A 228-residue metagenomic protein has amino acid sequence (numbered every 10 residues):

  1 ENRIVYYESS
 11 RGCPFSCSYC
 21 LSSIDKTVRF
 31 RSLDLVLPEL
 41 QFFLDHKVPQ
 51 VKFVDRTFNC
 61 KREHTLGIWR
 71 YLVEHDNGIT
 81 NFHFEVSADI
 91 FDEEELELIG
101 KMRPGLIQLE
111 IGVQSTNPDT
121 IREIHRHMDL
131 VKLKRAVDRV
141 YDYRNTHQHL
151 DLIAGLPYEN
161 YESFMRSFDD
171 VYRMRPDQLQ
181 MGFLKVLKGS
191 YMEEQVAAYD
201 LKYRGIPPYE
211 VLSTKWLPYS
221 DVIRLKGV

Functional and structural regions predicted by a protein language model:
E1-D142: Radical SAM [4Fe-4S] cluster-binding motif and immediate context
L35, K132, S163-R166, R224: An acidic, carboxylate-rich microenvironment
V51, H147, Q178: Hydrophobic "anchor" residues on beta-strands that sit immediately upstream of conserved functional sites
R62-E63, V113, D119-I124, A154-E162 (+1 more regions): Flexible glycine/acidic-rich beta-alpha junction loops that bind and position SAM and/or redox cofactors in anaerobic
W69-Y71, S167, V196-Y199: Short, hinge-like loop/turn segments at secondary-structure boundaries
E95-I99, Y158-R173: Catalytic cores of alpha/beta
